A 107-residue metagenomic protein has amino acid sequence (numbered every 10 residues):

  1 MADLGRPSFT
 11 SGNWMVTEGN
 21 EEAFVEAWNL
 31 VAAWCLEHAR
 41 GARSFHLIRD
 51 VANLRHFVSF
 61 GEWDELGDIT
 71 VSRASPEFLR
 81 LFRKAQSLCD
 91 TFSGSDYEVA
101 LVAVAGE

Functional and structural regions predicted by a protein language model:
M1-P7, H46-V58, L81-E107: Glycine-rich beta-strand-turn "strand-cap" elements at beta-sheet edges
P7-M15, F45-S75: Short, well-ordered beta-strand segments in beta-rich or mixed alpha/beta enzyme and ligand-binding folds
M15-E26: Short, surface-exposed ligand-recognition loops at beta-strand->loop->(often short) alpha-helix junctions that present
G19-N20, E37, V51: Alpha-helical structural elements of signaling/regulatory helical domains
N20-E22, G67-I69, A105: Residue-level signal for secondary-structure boundary sites
L30-S44, E62-D96: An amphipathic, aromatic/His-enriched active-site/gating alpha helix that lines ligand/cofactor pockets
